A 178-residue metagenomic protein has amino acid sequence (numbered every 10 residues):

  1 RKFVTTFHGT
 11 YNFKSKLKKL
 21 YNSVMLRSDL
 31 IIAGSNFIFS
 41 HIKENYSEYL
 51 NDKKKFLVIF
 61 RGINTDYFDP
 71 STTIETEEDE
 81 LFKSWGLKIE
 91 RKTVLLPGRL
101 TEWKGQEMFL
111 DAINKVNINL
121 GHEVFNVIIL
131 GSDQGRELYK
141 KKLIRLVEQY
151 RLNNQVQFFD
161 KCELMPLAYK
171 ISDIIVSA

Functional and structural regions predicted by a protein language model:
F3-G34, E48-N51: A conserved, positively charged/aromatic
M25, K161-C162, A168-S172: Short alpha-helical donor nucleotide-sugar binding micro-motif in glycosyltransferases
S28-V58, I63-F68: A short, active-site helix/loop in glycosyltransferases that binds the activated sugar's phosphate group
S47, D69-L87, L143-I144: A short helix/loop element that forms part of the nucleotide-sugar donor recognition site in Leloir-type
I63, P97, N126-K141: Glycosyltransferase donor-sugar binding loop
K92-I118, K141: A conserved mid-protein helix/loop that constitutes part of the nucleotide-sugar donor-binding site
G131, K140-K161: Nucleotide-activated donor-binding/catalytic signature segment of Leloir-type glycosyltransferases, i.e., the conserved
Q155, L167-A178: Acidic donor-binding loop of glycosyltransferase active sites
